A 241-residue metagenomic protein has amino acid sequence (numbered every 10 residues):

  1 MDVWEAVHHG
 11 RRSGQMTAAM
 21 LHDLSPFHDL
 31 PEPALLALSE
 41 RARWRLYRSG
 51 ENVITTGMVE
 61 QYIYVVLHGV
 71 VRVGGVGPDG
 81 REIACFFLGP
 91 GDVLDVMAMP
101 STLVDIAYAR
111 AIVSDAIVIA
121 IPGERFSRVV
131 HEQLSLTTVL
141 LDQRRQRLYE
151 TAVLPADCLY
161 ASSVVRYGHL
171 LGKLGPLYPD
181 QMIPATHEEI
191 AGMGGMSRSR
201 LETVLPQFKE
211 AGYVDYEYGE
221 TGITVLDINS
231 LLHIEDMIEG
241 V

Functional and structural regions predicted by a protein language model:
M1-S49, V93-L94, A98-P100: Cyclic nucleotide-binding regulatory module and flanking cytosolic helices
A34-L35, A84-D142: Cyclic-nucleotide recognition modules
G50, Q61-G74, P90-G91: Glycine- and acidic-residue-biased ligand/ion/polar-headgroup-sensing regions
V53-M58: Short phosphate-coordinating micro-motif centered on Lys-Gly-acidic
G74-G80: Cytochrome P450 core scaffold surrounding the K-helix E-X-X-R motif and the conserved "meander" helix-loop region
V113, H131-R198: Polybasic "coupling" helices that flank or enter modular domains
S163, G172-V241: Phosphate-/nucleic-acid-contacting segments
